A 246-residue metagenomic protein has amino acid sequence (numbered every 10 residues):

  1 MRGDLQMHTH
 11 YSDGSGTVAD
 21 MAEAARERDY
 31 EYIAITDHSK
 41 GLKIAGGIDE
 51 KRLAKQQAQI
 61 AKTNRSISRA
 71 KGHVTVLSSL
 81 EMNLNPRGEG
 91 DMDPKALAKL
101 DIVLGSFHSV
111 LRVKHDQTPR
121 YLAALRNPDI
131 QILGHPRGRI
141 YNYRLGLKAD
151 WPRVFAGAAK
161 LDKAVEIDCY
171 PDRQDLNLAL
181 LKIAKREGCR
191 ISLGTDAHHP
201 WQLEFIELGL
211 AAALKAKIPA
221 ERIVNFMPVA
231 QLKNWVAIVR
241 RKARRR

Functional and structural regions predicted by a protein language model:
M1-T9, S15-I35, K40-V74, P86-R246: Charged catalytic cores and adjacent phosphate/nucleic-acid-binding surfaces used for phosphate/nucleic-acid chemistry
S78-L80: Short loop/edge segments at beta-strand edges and connector loops that shape dinucleotide/nucleotide cofactor-binding
M82-L84: Hydrophobic pocket-lining residues within nucleotide cofactor-binding pockets
